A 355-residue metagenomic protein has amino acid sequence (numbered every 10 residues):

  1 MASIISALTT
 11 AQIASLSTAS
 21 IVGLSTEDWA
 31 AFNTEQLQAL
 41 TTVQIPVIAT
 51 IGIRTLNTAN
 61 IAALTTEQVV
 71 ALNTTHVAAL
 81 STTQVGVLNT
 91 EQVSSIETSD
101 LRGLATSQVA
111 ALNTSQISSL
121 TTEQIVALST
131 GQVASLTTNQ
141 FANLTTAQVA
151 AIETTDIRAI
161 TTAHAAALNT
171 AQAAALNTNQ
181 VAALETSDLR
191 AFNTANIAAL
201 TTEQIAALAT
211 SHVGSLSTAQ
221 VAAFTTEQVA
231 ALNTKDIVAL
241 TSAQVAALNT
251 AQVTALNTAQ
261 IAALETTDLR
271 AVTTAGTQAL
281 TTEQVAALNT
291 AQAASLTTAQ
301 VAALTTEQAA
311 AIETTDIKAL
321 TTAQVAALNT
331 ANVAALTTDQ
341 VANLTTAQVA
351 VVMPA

Functional and structural regions predicted by a protein language model:
M1-A355: General marker for long, soluble alpha-helical cores
